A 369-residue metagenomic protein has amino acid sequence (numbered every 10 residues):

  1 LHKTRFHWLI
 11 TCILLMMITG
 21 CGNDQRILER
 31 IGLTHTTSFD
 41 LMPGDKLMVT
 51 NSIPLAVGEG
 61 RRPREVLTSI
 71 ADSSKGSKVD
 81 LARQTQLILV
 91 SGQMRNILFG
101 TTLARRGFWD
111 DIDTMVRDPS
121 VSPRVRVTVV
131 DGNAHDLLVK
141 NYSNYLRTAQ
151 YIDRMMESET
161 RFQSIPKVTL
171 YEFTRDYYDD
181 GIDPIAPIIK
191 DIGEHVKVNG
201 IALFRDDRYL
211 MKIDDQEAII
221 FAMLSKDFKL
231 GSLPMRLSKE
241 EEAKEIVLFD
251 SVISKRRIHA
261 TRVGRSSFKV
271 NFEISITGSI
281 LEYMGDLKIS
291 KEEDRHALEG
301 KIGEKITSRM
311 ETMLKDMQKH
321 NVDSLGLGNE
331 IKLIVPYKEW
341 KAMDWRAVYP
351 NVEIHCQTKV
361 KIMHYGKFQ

Functional and structural regions predicted by a protein language model:
H2-Q369: Membrane-proximal alpha-helical signals and transmembrane carboxylates
